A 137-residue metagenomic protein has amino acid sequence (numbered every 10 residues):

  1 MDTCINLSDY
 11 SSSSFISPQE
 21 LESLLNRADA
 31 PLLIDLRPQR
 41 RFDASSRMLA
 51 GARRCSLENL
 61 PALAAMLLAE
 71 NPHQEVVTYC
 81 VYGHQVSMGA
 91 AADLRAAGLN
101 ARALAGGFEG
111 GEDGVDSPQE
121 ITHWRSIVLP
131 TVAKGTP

Functional and structural regions predicted by a protein language model:
M1-R27, P31, Q39-V77, Y82-P137: Rhodanese-like catalytic fold shared by cysteine-dependent sulfurtransferases and DSP/PTP-type phosphatases
I34: Active-site flanking residues adjacent to catalytic metal/cofactor-binding acidic residues
